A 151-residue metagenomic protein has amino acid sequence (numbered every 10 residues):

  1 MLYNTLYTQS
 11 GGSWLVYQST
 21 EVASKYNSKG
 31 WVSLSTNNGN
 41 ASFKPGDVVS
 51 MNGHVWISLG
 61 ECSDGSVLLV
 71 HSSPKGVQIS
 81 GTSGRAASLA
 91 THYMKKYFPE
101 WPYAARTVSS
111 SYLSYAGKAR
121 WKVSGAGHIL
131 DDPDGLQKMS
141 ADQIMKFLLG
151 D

Functional and structural regions predicted by a protein language model:
M1, T5: Mobile, glycine-rich extracellular loop/lid and propeptide segments that shape or gate substrate/ligand access
L6-S88: ...with weaker cross-activation on analogous glycine-rich loops/strands in unrelated enzymes
R85-D151: Low-complexity, Gly/Ser/Thr/Pro-rich intrinsically disordered linker/tail segments
